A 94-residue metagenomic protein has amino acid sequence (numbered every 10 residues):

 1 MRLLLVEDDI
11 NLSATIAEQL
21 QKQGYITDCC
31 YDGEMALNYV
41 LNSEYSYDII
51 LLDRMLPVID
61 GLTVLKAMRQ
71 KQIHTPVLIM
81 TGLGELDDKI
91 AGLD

Functional and structural regions predicted by a protein language model:
M1-D94: N-terminal/domain-start alpha-helical segments
